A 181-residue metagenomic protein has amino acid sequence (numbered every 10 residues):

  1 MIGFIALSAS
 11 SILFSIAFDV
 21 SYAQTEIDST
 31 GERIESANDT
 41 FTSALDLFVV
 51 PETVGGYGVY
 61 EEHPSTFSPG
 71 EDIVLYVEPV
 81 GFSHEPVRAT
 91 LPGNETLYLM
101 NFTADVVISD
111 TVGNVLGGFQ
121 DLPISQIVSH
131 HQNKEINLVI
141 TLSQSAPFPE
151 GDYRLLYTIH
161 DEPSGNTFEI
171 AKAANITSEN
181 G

Functional and structural regions predicted by a protein language model:
M1-T25: Secretory targeting signatures
Q24-G181: Intrinsically disordered, low-complexity terminal regions enriched in Ser/Thr/Pro/Gly and charged residues
